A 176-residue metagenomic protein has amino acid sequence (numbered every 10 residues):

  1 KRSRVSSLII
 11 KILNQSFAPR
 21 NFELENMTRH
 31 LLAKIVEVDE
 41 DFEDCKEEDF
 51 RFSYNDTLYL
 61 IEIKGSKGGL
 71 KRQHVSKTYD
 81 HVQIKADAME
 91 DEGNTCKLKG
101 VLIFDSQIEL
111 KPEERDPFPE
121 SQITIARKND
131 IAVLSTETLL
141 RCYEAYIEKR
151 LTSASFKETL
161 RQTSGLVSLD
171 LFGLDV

Functional and structural regions predicted by a protein language model:
K1-R2: Charged, low-complexity intrinsically disordered tails and linkers
V5-V176: Catalytic core segments in nucleotide and nucleic-acid processing enzymes
